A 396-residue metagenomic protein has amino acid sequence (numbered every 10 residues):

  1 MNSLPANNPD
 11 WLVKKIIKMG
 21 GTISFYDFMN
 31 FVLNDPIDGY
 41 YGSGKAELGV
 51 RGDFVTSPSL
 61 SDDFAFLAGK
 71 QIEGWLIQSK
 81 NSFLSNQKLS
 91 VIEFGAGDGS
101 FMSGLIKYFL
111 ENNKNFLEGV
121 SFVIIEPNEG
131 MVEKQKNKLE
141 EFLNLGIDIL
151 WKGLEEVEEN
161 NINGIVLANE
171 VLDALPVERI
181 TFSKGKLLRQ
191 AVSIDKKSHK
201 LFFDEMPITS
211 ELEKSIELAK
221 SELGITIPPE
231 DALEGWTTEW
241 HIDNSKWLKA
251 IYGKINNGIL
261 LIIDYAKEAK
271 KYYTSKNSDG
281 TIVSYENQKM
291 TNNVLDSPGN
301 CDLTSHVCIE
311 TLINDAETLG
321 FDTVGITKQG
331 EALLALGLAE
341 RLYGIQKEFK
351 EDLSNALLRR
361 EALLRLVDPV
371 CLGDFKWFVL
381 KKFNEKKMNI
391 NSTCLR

Functional and structural regions predicted by a protein language model:
M1-F94, D98-N163, E331, E340 (+2 more regions): Rossmann-like AdoMet
Y41, A174-V177, K271, K387-N389: Short helix/loop capping segments that flank catalytic or ligand/cofactor-binding pockets
G99, V132, L175-P176, K270: Conserved protein kinase catalytic core
I106-Y108, N137-E140, I180-S183, S275-S278: Short, glycine/charged-enriched secondary-structure capping and boundary segments
E129, L172, K267: Short, glycine/acidic-enriched loop or turn micro-motifs at the edges of active sites
V157, N161-K184, T237-I242, K246 (+1 more regions): A short SAM/SAH-binding and catalytic strip from SAM-dependent methyltransferases
I165-L218, S278-Y285, C394: A mobile, often basic/glycine-rich helix-loop segment that functions as the active-site lid/recognition loop
A219-R396: Long, Lys/Arg- and hydrophobic-enriched amphipathic alpha-helices
